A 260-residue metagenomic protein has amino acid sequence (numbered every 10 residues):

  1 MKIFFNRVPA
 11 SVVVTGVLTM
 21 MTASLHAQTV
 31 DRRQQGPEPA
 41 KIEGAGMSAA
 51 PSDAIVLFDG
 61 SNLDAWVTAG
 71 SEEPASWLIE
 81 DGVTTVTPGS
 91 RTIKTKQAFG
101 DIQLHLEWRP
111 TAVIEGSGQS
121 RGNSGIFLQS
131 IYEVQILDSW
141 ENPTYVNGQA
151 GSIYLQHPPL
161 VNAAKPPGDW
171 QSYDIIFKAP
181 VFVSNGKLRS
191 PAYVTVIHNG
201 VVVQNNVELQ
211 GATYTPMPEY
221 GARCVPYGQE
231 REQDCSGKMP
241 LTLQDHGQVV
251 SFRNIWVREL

Functional and structural regions predicted by a protein language model:
M1-V14: Bacterial N-terminal signal peptides that target proteins for export
T22-S24: N-terminal signal peptide c-region/cleavage motif recognized by signal peptidases
H26-L260: Carbohydrate-interacting regions of secretory-pathway proteins
